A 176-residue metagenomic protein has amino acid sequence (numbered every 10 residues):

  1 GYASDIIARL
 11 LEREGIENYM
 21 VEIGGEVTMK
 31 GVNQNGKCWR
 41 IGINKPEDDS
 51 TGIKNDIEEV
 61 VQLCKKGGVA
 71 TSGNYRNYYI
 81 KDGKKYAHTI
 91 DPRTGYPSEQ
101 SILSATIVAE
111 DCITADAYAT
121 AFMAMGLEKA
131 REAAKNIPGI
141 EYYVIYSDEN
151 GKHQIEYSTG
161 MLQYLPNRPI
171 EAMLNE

Functional and structural regions predicted by a protein language model:
G1-E176: Mature catalytic core of soluble alpha/beta enzymes
